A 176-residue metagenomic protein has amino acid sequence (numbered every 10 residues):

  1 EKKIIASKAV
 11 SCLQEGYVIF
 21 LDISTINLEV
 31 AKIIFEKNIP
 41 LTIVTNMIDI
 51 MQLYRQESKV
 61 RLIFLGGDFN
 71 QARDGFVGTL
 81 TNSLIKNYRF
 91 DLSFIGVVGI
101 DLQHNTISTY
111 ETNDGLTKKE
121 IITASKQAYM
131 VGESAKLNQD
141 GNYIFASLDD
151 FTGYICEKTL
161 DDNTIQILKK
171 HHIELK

Functional and structural regions predicted by a protein language model:
E1-Y88: N-terminal active-site beta-alpha-beta segment that forms phosphate/nucleotide-binding and substrate-recognition loops
M51-K176: Conserved phosphate- and dinucleotide-binding cores of soluble alpha/beta proteins, encompassing both enzyme active
